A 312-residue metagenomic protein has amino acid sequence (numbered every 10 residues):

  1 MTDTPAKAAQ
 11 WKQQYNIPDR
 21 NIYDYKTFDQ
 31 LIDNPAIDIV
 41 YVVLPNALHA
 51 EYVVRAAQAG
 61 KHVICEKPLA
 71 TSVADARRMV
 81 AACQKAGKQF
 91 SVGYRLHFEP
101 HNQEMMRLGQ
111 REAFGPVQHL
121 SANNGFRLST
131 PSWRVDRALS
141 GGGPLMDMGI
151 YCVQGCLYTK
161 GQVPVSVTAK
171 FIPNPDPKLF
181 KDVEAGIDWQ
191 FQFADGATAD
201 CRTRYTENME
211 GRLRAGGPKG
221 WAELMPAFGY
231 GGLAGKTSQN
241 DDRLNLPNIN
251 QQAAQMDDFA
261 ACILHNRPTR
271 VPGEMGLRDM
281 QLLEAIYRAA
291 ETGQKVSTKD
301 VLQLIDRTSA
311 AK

Functional and structural regions predicted by a protein language model:
M1-Y15: NAD(P)-binding Rossmann-fold cofactor-contacting core
D3-K7, N245-M256: Active-site loop of classical SDR/Rossmann-like NAD(P)-dependent oxidoreductases, centered on the catalytic Tyr-X3-Lys
R20-A82: Beta-loop-alpha module in the N-terminal Rossmann-like domain of NAD(P)-dependent dehydrogenases, especially those
D24, C65, F90-V92, C201 (+1 more regions): Hydrophobic residues in well-ordered beta-strands that form the structural core
I39, L244, A261-K312: C-terminal helix-rich "cap/oligomerization" subdomain common to oxidoreductases
A76-R95, G115-A122: Rossmann-fold dehydrogenase core element
L96-F180, G293: Predominantly a Rossmann-like dinucleotide-binding segment in NAD(P)-dependent oxidoreductases
Q154-G231, A253-R267, E284, V301-K312: Contiguous beta-strand/loop segments that form the cofactor/metal-binding neighborhood of enzyme cores
